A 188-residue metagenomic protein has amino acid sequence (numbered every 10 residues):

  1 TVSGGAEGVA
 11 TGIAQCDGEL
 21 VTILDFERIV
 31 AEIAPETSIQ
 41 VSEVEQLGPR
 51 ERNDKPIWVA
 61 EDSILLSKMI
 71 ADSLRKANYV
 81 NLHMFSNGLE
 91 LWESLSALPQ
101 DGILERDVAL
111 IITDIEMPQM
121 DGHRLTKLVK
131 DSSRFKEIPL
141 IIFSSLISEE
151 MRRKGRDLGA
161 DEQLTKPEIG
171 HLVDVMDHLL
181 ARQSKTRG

Functional and structural regions predicted by a protein language model:
T1-Q15: Flexible, small-/acidic-enriched active-site or ligand-binding loops
D54-L74, I111: Conserved acidic segment of CheY-like receiver
M84-L110: Acidic, metal-coordinating helix/loop segments flanking the phosphotransfer/catalytic sites of two-component signaling
R106-A109, R134-P139: His-Asp phosphorelay/catalytic-motif detector in bacterial-type signaling
D114, S144: Active-site residues of response regulator receiver
M117: Receiver (REC) domain active-site loop signature in two-component systems and cognate sites in sensor histidine kinases
